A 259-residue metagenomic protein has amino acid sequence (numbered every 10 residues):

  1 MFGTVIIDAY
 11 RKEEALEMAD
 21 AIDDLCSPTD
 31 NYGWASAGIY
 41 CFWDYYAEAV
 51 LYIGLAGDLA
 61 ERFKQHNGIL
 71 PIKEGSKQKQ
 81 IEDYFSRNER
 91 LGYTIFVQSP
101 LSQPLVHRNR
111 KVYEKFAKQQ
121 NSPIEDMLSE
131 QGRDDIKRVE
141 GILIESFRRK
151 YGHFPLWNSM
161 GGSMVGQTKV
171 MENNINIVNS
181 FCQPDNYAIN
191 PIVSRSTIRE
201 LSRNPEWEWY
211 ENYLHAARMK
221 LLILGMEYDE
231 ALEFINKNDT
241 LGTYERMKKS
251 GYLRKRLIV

Functional and structural regions predicted by a protein language model:
M1-A37, Y45-A49, A60-V259: Boundary/linker segments flanking structured domains
I53-G57: Active-site ExK catalytic segment of metal-dependent nucleases
